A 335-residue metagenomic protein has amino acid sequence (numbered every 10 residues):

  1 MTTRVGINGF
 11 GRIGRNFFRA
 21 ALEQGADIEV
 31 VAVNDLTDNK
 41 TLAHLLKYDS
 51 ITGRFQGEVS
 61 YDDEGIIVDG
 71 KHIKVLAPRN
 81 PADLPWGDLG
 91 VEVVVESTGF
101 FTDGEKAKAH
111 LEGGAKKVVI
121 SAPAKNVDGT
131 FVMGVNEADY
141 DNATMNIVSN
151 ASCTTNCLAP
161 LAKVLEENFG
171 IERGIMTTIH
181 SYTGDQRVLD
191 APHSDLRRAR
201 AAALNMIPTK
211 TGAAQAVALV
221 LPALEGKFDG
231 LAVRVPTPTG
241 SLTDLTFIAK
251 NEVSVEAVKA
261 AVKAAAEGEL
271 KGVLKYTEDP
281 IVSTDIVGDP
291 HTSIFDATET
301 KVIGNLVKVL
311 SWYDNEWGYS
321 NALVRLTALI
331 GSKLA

Functional and structural regions predicted by a protein language model:
M1-A199, K301, R325, S332-L334: N-terminal Rossmann-like NAD(P) cofactor-binding subdomain of oxidoreductases, focused on the glycine-rich
T3, A26, E172, L204 (+3 more regions): Structural beta-strand/beta-sheet cores of well-ordered domains, especially the beta-sheet scaffolds that support
F18, K108, A159-E166, T177 (+7 more regions): Predominant activation on well-ordered alpha-helical scaffold segments within soluble catalytic domains
I66, F131-M133, I147, L189 (+5 more regions): Short clusters of hydrophobic/aromatic residues that line enzyme substrate/ligand-binding pockets
T144-M145, A201-A203, G240-D244, L306-K308: Short, solvent-exposed beta-strand edge segments and adjacent coil->beta transition regions
A151-S152, M206-P208, I248, Y313: Hydrophobic alpha-helical scaffolding
E167-P238: Acidic, glycine-rich segments within the central catalytic cores of soluble metabolic enzymes that bind/position
G230, L242, T246-A335: C-terminal active-site/capping subdomain that shapes the small-molecule cofactor and substrate pocket of enzyme
